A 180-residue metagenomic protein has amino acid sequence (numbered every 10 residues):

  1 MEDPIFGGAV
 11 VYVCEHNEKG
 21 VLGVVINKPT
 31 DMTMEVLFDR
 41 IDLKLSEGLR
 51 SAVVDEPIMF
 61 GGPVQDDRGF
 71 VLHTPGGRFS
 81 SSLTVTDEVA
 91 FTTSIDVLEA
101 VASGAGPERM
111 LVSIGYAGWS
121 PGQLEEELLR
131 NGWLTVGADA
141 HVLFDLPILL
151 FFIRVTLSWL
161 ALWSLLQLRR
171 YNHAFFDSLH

Functional and structural regions predicted by a protein language model:
M1-H180: A short aromatic-anchored loop/beta-hairpin motif
